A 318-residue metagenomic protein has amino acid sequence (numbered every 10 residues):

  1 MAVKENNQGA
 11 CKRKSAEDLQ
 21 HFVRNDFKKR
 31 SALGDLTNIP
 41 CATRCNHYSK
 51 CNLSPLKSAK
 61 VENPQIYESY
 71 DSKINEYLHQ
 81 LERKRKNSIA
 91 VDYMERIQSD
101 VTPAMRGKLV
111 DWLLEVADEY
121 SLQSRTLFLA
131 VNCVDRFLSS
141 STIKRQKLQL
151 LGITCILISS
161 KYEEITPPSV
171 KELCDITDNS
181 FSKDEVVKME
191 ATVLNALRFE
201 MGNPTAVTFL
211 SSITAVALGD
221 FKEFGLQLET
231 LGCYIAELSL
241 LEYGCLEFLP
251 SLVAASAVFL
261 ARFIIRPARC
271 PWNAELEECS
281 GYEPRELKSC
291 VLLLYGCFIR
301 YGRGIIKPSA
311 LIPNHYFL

Functional and structural regions predicted by a protein language model:
M1-I153, L157-L318: Acidic, serine/threonine-rich low-complexity regulatory regions at protein termini of eukaryotic cell-cycle
